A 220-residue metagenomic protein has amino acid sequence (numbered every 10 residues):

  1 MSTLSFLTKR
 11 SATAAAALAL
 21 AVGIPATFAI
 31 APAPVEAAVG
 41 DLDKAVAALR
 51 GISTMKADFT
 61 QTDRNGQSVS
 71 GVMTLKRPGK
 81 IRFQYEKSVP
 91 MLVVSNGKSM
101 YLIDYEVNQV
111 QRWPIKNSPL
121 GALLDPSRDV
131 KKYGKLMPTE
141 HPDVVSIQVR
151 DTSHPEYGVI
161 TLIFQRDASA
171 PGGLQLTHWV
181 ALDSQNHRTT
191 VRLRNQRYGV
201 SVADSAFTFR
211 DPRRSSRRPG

Functional and structural regions predicted by a protein language model:
S2-I24: Bacterial N-terminal signal peptides that target proteins for export
L20-P34: C-terminal segment of classical bacterial N-terminal signal peptides
G40-S53, K76, I81, E106: Low-complexity, acidic/polar, glycine-enriched regions of mature
A47-G66: A short, Trp-centered hydrophobic/proline-enriched beta-strand micro-motif
S53-M55, V69-G71, R77-G79, V89 (+5 more regions): Envelope-exposed proteins and targeting segments
T60-T62, Q84-E86, I103-Y105, R150-T152 (+1 more regions): A generic structural motif
V72-L124, T189-R192: An acidic-aromatic
K131-Y133, P138-G220: Gly/Pro-enriched, hydrophobic low-complexity segments that function as extracytoplasmic propeptides/linkers
